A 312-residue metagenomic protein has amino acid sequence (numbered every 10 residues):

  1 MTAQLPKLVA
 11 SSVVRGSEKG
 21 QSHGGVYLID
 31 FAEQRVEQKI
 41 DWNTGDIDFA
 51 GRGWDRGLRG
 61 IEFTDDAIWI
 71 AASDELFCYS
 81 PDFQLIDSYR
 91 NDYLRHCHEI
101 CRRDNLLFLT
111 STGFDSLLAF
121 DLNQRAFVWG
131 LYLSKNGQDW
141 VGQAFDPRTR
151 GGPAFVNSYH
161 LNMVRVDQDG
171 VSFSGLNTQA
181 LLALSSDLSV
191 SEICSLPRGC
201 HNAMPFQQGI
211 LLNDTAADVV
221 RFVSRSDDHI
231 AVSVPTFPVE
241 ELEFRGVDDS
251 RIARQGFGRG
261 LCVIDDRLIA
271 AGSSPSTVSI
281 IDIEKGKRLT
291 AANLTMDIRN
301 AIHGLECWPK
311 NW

Functional and structural regions predicted by a protein language model:
Q4-L8, D65-D66, D104-L106, Q168-V171 (+2 more regions): Short coil/turn segments that connect the beta-strands within blades of beta-propeller domains
V9-Q21, D30, W69-S73, L109-F114 (+3 more regions): Conserved beta-strand positions in repeat-built beta-propeller and related beta-rich domains
V26, L76-C78, D115-L118, Q179-L182 (+2 more regions): Structural signal for beta-propeller blades
F31-E33, S80-Q84, D121-R125, S185-L188 (+2 more regions): Short loop/turn segments that connect beta-strands within beta-propeller blades
E37-W54, R90-Y93, F127-N157, I230-R254 (+1 more regions): Surface-exposed loop and turn segments in beta-propeller and other repeat-based domains that flank or scaffold
Q38-C101: Blade-loop segments of beta-propeller domains
D46-E62, L94-R102, H160-M163, R198-Q208 (+2 more regions): Repeated scaffold domains used in trafficking and secretory/extracellular systems, primarily beta-propellers
N202-I283: Loop/turn-rich, solvent-exposed surfaces of beta-rich toroidal or solenoidal domains
